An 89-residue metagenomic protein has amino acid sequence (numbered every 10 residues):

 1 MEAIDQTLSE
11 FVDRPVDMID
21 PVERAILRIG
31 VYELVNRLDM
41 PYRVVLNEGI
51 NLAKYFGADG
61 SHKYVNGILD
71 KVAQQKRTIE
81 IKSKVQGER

Functional and structural regions predicted by a protein language model:
M1-R89: Class I Rossmann-like S-adenosyl-L-methionine
